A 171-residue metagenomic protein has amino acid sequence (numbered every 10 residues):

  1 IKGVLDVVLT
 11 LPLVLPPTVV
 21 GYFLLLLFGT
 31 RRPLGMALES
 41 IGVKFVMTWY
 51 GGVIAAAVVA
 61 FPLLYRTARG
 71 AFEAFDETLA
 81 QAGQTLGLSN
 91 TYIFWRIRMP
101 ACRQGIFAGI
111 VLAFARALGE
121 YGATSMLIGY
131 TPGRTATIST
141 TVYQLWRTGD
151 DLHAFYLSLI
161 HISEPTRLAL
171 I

Functional and structural regions predicted by a protein language model:
I1, G21-A57, I128-P132: Membrane-interfacial helix termini and adjacent extracytoplasmic/periplasmic loops of multi-pass transporters
I1-K2, P62, R66-A80, Q84-T85 (+2 more regions): C-terminal transmembrane helix and the adjacent membrane-cytosol boundary/short C-terminal tail of inner/organellar
I1-L26, A80-Q81: Cytoplasmic-entry segments and transmembrane alpha-helices of multi-pass inner-membrane transporters
I1-L5, P33, T48, T78 (+3 more regions): Membrane-helix interface segments
V8-L11, V111, L159-I160: Hydrophobic residues within alpha-helical transmembrane segments of multi-pass solute transporters/permease subunits
Y65-A68, F72, D76, N90-A123: Transmembrane alpha-helices
M126-S163, R167: Interhelical loop and adjacent transmembrane-helix boundary motif in polytopic membrane transport permeases
